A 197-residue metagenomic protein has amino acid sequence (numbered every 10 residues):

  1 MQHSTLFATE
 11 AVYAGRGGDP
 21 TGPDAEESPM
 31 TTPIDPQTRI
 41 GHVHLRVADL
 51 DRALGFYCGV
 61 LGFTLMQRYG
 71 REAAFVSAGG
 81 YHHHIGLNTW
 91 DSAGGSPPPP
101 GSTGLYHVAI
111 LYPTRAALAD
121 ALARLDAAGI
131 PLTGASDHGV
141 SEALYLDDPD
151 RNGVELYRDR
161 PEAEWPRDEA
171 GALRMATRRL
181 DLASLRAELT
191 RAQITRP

Functional and structural regions predicted by a protein language model:
Q2-F7, R16, T21-I34, L122-P197: Vicinal oxygen chelate
I34-Q37, H44, S77: Conserved N-terminal glycine/acidic-rich loop preference
R39-A48, S96-R124, E142-N152: Vicinal oxygen chelate
V47-D49, G80, H138-V140: Conserved beta-strand-loop-alpha-helix junction that forms the acyl-donor binding cleft
D49-T64, R124: Amphipathic alpha-helical segments
G62-R68, L132-A135: Short secondary-structure junctions
T64-S102, G153-P161: Conserved short beta-strand elements that form part of the metal-binding/catalytic scaffold of enzyme active sites
